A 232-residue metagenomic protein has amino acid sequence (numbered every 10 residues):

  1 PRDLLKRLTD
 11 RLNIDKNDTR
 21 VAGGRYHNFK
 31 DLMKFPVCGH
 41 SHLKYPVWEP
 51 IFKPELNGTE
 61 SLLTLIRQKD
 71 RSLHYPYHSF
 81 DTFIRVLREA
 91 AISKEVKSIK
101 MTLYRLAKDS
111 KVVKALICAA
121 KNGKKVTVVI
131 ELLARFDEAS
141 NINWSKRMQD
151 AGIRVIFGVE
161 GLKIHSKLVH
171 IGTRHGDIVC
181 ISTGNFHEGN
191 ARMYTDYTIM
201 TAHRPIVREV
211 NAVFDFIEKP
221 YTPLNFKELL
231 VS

Functional and structural regions predicted by a protein language model:
P1-S232: N-terminal localization/anchoring segments of enzymes in phospholipid and broader phosphate metabolism
